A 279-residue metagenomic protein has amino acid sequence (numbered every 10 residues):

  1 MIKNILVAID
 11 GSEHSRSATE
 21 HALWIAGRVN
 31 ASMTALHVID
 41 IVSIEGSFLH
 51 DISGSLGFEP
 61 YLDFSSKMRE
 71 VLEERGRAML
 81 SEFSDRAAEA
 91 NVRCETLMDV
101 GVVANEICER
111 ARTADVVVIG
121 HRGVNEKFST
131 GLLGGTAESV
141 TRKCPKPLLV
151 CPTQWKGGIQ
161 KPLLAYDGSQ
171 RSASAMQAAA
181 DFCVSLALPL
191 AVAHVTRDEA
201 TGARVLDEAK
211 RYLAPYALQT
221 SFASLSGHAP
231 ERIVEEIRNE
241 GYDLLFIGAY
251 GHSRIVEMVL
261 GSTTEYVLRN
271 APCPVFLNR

Functional and structural regions predicted by a protein language model:
M1, D40-S43, M68-V117, P215-V259 (+1 more regions): Structural beta-alpha unit
M1-L62, A90-V92, K143, G157-S224: Small/aliphatic-rich secondary-structure junction motif
S15, T19-H21, G27, T96 (+2 more regions): Gly/Ser-rich helix-loop-strand patches that form or flank binding pockets for ribonucleotide-derived cofactors
R16, S66, E70-R77, A173 (+2 more regions): Electropositive phosphate-/nucleotide-binding environments in soluble metabolic enzymes
T34-L36, L97, V118, L149 (+5 more regions): Hydrophobic/aromatic beta-strand patches that form the interior of the parallel beta-sheet core in alpha/beta enzyme
G46-S47, C108-E109, S129, A175 (+3 more regions): Short, well-ordered secondary-structure micro-motifs
S55, S65-S66, V124-E126: Short, flexible, glycine-rich and Lys/Arg-enriched loop motifs at helix boundaries that contact anionic partners
